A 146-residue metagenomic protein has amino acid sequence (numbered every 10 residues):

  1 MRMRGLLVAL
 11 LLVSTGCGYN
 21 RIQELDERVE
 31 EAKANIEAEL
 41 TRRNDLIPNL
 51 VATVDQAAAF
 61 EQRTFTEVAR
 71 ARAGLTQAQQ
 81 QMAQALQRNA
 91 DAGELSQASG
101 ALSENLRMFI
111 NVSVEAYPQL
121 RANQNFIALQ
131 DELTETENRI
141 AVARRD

Functional and structural regions predicted by a protein language model:
M1-L6: Bacterial N-terminal signal peptides that target proteins for export
L7-D146: A helix-centric hydrophobic-segment signal that preferentially recognizes long, alpha-helical stretches used
